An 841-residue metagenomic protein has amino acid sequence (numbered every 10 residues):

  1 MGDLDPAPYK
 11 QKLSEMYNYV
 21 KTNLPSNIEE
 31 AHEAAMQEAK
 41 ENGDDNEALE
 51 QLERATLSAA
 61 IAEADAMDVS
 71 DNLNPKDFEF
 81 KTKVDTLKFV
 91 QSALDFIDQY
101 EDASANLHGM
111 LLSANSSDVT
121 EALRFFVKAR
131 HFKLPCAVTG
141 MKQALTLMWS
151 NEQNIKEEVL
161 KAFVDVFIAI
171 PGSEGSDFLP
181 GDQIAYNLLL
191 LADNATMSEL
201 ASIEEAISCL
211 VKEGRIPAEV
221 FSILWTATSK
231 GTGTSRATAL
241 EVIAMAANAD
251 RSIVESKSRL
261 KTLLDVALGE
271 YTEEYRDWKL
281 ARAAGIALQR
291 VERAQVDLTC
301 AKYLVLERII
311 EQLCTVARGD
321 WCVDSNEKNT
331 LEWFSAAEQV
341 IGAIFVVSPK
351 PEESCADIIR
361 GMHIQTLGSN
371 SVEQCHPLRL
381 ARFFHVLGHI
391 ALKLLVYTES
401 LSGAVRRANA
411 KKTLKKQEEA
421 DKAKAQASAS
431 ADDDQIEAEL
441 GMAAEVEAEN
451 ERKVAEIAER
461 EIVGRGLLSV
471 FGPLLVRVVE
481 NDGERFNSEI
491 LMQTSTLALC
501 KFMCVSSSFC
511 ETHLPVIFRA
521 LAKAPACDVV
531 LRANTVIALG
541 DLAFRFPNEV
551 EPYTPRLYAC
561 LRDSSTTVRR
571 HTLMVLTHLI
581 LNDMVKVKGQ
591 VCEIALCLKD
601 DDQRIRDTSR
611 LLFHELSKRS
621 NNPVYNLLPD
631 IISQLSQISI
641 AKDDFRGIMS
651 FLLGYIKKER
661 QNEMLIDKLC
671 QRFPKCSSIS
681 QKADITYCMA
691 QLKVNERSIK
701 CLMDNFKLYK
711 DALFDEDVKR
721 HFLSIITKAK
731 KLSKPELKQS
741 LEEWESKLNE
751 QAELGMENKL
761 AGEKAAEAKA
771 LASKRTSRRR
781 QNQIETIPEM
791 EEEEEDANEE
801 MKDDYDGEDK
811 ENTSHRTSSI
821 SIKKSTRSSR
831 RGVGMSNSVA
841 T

Functional and structural regions predicted by a protein language model:
M1-D796, E800, D804: Extended alpha-solenoid helical-repeat scaffolds
L4, D45, D809, G834-S836: Compositionally biased, intrinsically disordered low-complexity regions
G441-E445, E799-R827: Acidic, serine/threonine/proline-rich low-complexity intrinsically disordered regions
A772-Q781, R816-G834: Arg/Lys-rich low-complexity patches in intrinsically disordered regions that function as generic
V839-T841: A positional/structural detector of protein chain ends, strongest at the extreme C-terminus and weakly at the extreme
